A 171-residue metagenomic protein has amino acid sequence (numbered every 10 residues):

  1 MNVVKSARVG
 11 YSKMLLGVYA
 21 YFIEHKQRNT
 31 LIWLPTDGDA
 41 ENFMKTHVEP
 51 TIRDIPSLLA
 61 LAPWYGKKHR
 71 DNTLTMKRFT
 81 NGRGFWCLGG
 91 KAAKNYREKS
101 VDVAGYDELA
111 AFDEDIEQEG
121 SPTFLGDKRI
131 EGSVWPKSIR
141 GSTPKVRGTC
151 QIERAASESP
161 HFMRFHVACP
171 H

Functional and structural regions predicted by a protein language model:
M1-H171: Phosphate/NTP-binding elements of NTP-utilizing enzymes
